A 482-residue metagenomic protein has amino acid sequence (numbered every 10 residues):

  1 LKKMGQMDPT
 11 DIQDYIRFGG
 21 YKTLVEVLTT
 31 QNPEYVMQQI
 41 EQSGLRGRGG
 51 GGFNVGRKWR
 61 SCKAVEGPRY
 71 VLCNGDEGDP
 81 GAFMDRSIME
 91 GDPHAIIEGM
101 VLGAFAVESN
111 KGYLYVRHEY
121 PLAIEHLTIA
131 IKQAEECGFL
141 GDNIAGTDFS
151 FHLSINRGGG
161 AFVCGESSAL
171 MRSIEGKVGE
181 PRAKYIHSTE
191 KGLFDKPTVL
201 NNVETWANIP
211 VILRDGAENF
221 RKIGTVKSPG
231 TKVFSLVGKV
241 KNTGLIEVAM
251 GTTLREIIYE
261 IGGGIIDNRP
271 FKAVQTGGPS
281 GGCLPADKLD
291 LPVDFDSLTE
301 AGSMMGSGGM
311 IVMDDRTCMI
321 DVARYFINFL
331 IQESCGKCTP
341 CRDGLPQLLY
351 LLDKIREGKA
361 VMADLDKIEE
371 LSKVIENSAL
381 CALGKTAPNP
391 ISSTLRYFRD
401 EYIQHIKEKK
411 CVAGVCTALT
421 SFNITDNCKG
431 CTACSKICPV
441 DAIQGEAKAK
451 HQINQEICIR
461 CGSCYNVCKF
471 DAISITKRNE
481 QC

Functional and structural regions predicted by a protein language model:
L1-Q39: Cofactor-/ligand-binding subdomain signature composed of acidic, glycine-rich, tryptophan-containing flexible loops
Y15-K22, C73-D85, S188-L193, S235-V240 (+1 more regions): Gly-rich Lys/Arg/Thr-decorated short loops/hinges at beta-loop-alpha junctions or inter-strand turns that position
T23-Q39, G67-R69, G75, M84-M89 (+7 more regions): Ferredoxin-type iron-sulfur electron-transfer modules in oxidoreductases and energy-metabolism complexes
E41-C62, G158-R172, G176-V178, I331-D343 (+1 more regions): Conserved phosphate/anionic-ligand binding catalytic regions in large, soluble enzymes, centered on
D92-A106: Histidine-anchored nucleotide/phosphate-binding helix
G99-V101, A249-I266: Short amphipathic, charge-patterned alpha-helical segments
I124-M250, G262-G264: Hydrophobic alpha-helical positions that pack around
P340-P346, A433-Q452, S463-E480: Iron-sulfur cluster-binding cysteine motifs and their immediate structural context in ferredoxin-like electron-transfer
